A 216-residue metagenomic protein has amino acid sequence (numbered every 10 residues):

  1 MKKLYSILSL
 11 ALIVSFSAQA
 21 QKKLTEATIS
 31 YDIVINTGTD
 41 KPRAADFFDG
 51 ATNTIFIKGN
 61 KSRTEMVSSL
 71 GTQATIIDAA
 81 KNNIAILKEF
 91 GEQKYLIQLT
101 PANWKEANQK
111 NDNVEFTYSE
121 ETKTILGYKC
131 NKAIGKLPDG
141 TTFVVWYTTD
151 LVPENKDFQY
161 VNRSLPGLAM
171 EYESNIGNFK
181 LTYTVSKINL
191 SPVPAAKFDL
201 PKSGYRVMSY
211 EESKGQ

Functional and structural regions predicted by a protein language model:
M1-L24: Bacterial Sec-dependent N-terminal signal peptides
K22-Q216: Extended soluble regions of mature proteins
